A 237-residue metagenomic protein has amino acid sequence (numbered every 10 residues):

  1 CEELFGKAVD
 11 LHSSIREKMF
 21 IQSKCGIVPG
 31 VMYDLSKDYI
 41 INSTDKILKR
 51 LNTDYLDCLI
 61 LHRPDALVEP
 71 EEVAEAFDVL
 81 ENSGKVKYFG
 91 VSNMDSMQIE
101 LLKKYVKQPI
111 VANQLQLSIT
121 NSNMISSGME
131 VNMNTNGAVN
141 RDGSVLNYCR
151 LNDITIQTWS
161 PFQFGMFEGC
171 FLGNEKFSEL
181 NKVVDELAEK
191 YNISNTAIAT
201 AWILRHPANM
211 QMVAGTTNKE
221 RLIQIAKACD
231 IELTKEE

Functional and structural regions predicted by a protein language model:
C1-F20, N82, G165: N-terminal binding-site loop/beta-alpha segment at the start of enzyme catalytic domains that lines or forms
E3-S14, S43-K49, I99-K104, D142-L151: Short amphipathic alpha-helices and their capping/turn segments at secondary-structure boundaries
E17-P29, Q114-I119: A short, structured active-site edge motif that brings together acidic residues
C25-Y39, H62, L67: Active-site mouth loops of central-metabolism enzymes
D34-I40, S126-V131: Short, surface-exposed amphipathic charged segments that create phosphate/polyanion-binding patches used for binding
L35-L51, E72, D95-L101: Short, acidic/polar
L48-E69: Active-site groove signature of glycoside hydrolases
V68-E236: Beta/alpha (TIM)-barrel catalytic core signal, keyed to glycine-rich beta->alpha loops juxtaposed to Asp/Glu that bind
